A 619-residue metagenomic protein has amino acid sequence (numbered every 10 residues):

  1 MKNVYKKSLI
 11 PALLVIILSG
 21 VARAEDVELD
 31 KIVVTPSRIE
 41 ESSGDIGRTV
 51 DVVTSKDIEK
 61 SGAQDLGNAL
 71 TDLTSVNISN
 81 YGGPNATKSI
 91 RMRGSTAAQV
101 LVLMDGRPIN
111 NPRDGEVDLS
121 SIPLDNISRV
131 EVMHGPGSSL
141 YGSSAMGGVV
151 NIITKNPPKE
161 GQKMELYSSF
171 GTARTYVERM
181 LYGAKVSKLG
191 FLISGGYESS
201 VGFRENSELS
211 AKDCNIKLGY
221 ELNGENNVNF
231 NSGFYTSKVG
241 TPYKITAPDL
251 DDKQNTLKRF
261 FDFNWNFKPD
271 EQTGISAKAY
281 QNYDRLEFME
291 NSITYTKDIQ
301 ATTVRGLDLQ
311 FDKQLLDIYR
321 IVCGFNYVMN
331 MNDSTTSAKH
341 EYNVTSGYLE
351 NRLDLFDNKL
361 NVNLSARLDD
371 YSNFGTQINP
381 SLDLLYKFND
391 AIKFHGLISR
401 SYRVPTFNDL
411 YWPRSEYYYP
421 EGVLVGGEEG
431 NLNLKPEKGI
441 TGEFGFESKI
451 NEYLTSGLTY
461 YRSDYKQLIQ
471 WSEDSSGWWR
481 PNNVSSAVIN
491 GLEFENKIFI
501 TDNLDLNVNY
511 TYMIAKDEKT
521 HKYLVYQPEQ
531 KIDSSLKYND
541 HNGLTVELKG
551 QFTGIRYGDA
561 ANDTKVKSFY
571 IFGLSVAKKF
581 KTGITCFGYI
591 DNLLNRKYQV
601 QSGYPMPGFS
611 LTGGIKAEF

Functional and structural regions predicted by a protein language model:
P11, R23, G219-L222, L397 (+1 more regions): Conserved C-terminal beta-signal and adjacent last beta-strands/turns of outer-membrane beta-barrel proteins
G67, T71-R107: Extracytoplasmic beta-strand/coil segments of soluble accessory domains associated with Gram-negative outer-membrane
S89, R107-H134: Short acidic/polar hinge/loop motifs at secondary-structure boundaries that mediate gating or recognition
S121-Y167: A beta-strand signature from Gram-negative outer-membrane beta-barrel systems, especially the internal plug domain
V149, T154-A184, S194-G195, S200-S207: Short strand-turn segments of transmembrane beta-barrel domains in outer membranes, especially the first one or two
S200-A211, E221, E225-V304: Flexible loop and strand-edge segments within Gram-negative outer membrane beta-barrel domains
T246-K268, Q300, K387, A391-K393 (+4 more regions): Outer-membrane beta-barrel signature, preferentially recognizing the C-terminal barrel domain of Gram-negative
I321-V322, L355-L360, S456-Y465, N482-A560 (+1 more regions): Gram-negative outer-membrane beta-barrel transporters
